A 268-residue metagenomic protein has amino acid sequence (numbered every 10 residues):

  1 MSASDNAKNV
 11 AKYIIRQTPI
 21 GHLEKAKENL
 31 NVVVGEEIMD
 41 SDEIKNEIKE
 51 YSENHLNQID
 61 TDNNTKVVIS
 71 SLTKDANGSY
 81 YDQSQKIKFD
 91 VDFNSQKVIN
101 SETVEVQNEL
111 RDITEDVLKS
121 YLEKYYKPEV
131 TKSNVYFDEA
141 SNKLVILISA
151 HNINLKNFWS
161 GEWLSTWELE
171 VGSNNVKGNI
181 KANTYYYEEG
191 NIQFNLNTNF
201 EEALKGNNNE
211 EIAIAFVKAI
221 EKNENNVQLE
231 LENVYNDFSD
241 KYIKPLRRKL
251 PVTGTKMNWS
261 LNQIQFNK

Functional and structural regions predicted by a protein language model:
M1, L144, T198-F200: Extended non-catalytic scaffold regions that mediate assembly and binding in large macromolecular machines
S2-D138, L229-N236, D240-K268: A structural "domain/chain start" motif
A3, A7, A11, A26 (+7 more regions): A sequence-composition feature that detects small, non-aromatic residues
I44-S52, T114, W163-L169, A213-F216 (+1 more regions): Generic hydrophobic, helix-prone segments enriched in Leu/Val/Ile
K97, E102-Q107, R111, N157-W159 (+5 more regions): Long, charge-dense low-complexity segments
D112, D116, S120, K124-Q193: Surface-exposed short loop/turn segments
F158-E162, F194-F200, K241, P245 (+1 more regions): General "foldedness" signal
E189-N236: Short secondary-structure boundary motifs at beta->alpha junctions and helix caps
